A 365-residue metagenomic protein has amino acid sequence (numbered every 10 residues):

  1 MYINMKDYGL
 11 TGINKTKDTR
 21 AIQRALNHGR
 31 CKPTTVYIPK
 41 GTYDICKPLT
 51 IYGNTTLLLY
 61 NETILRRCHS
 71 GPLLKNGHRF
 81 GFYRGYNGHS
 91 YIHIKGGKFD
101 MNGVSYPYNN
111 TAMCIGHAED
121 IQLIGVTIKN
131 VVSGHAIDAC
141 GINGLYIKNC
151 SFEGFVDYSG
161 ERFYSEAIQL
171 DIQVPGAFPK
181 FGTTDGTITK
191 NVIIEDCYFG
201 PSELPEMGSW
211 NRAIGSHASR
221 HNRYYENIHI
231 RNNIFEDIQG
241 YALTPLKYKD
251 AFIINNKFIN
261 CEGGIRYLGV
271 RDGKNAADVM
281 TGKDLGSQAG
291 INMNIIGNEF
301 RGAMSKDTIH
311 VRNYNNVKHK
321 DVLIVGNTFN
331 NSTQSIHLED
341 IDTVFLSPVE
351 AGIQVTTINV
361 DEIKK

Functional and structural regions predicted by a protein language model:
M5-P39: Acidic Gly/Asp/Thr-rich repetitive segments characteristic of extracellular carbohydrate-active and adhesion proteins
G9, C31-L73, G77-R79, F99 (+1 more regions): N-terminal extracellular ligand-recognition/capping segment immediately after the signal peptide
Y37, D44, T50, L58 (+18 more regions): Extracellular beta-strand solenoid repeats
I45-P48, N61, R66-G71, N102-T111 (+10 more regions): Short glycine/acidic-rich loop motifs that flank beta-strands on beta-rich extracellular proteins
L49-T55, S90, A118-I121, A139-Y146 (+8 more regions): Short "repeat-start/strand-capping" segments in structured domains, especially the N-termini of parallel beta-helix
T56-L58, R79-Y106, I115-N130, K148 (+2 more regions): Parallel beta-helix/beta-solenoid
D321-K365: Leucine-rich solenoid repeat scaffolds
